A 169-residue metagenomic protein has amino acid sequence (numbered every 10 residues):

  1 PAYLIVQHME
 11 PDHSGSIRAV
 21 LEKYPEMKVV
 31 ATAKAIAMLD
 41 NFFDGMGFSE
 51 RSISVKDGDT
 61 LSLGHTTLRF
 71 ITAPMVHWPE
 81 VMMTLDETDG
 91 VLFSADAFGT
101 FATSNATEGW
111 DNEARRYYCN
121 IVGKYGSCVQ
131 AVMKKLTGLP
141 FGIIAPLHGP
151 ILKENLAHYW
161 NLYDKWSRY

Functional and structural regions predicted by a protein language model:
P1-V29: Active-site metal-binding motif and surrounding structural segment of the metallo-beta-lactamase
Q7, T32, L147: Conserved residues at the C-terminal ends of beta-strands
D12-G15, M38-D40, K153-E154: Short active-site-adjacent helix-start/loop capping segments
I17-A19, F42-D44, A106, A157-H158: Short amphipathic alpha-helical segments
E22, N41, T137-G138: Solvent-exposed polar/charged
V30-V81, Y125-M133: Metallo-beta-lactamase
T67-E154: Metallo-beta-lactamase
L147-Y169: Short N-terminal or domain-adjacent regulatory/targeting segments
